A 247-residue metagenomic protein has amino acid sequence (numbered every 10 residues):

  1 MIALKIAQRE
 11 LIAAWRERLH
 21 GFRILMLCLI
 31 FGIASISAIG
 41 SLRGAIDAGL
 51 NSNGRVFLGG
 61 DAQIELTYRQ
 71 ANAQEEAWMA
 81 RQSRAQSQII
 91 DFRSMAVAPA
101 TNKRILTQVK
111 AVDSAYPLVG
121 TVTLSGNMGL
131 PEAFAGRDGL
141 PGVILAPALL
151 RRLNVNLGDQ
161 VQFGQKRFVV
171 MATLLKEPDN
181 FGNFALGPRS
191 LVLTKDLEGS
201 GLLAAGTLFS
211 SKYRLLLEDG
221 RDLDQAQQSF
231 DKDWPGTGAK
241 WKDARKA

Functional and structural regions predicted by a protein language model:
M1-A247: Membrane transport/envelope proteins' first extracytoplasmic loop
